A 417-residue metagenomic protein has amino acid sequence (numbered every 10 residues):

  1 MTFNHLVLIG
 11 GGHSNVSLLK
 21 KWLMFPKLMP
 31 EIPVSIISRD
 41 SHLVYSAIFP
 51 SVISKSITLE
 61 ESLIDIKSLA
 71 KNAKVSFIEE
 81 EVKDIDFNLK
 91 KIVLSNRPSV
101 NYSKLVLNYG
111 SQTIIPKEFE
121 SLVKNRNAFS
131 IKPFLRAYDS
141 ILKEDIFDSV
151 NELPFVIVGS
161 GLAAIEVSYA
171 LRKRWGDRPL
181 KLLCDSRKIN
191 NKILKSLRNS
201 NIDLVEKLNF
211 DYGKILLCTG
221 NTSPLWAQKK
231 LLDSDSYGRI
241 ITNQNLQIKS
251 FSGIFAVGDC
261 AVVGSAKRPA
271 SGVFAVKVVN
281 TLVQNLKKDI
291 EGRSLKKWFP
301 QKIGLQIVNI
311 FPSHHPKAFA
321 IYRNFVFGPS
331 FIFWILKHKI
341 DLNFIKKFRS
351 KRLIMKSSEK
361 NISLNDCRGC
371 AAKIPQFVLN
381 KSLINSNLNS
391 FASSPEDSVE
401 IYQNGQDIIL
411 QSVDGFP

Functional and structural regions predicted by a protein language model:
M1-I9, N72-P154, L216: FAD-binding core/adjacent interface of flavoenzyme oxidoreductases
T2-S76, F155-I157, I165-K192: Beta1-alpha1 glycine-rich phosphate/pyrophosphate-binding loop at the start of Rossmann-like nucleotide-binding domains
F77-D84, V100, R172-Q244, I248-S250: A Rossmann-like FAD-binding core segment of flavoenzymes
V123-S149, F210-K277, P395: FAD-site-proximal beta/loop scaffold in flavoenzymes
K124-F210: Predominantly flavin-linked oxidoreductase catalytic cores and closely associated redox partners
C260-F311: A conserved FAD-binding loop/helix module that cradles the flavin
P312-K360: C-terminal auxiliary extensions adjacent to catalytic cores
A372-P417: Glycine-rich phosphate/pyrophosphate-binding loop regions near the starts of catalytic domains
